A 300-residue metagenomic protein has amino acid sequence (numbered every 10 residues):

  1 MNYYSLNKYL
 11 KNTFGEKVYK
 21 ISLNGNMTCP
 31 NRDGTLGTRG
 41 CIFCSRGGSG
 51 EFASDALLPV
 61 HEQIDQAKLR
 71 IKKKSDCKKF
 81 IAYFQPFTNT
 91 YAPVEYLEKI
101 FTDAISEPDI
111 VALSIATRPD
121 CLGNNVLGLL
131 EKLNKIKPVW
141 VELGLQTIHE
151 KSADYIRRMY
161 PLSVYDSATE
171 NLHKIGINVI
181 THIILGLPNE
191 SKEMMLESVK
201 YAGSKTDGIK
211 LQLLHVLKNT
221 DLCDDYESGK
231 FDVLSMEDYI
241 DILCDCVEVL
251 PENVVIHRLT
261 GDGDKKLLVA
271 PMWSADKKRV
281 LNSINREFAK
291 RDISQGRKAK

Functional and structural regions predicted by a protein language model:
M1-I81: N-terminal [4Fe-4S]-dependent radical SAM core
N2-K8, K17-Y19, H215-K300: Auxiliary Fe-S-binding modules of radical SAM enzymes
Y19-L23, F80-A82, L113-I115, V139-L143 (+3 more regions): Hydrophobic faces of well-ordered beta-strands that scaffold small-molecule active sites in alpha/beta enzyme cores
G47-A67, I71-V94, D109-L122, P138-V164 (+1 more regions): Core AdoMet radical
A67-I71, L122-I136, S167, L196-K205 (+1 more regions): Short amphipathic alpha-helices and their capping/turn segments at secondary-structure boundaries
K72-K73, I100-P108, G128-P138, E170-K174 (+1 more regions): Acidic (Asp/Glu)-rich catalytic clusters
E98-T102, E131, S191-D207, E237 (+1 more regions): Short, electropositive alpha-helical surface patch
S163-D221, E237-T260: Conserved C-terminal portion of the radical SAM core fold that forms the substrate/S-adenosylmethionine-binding
